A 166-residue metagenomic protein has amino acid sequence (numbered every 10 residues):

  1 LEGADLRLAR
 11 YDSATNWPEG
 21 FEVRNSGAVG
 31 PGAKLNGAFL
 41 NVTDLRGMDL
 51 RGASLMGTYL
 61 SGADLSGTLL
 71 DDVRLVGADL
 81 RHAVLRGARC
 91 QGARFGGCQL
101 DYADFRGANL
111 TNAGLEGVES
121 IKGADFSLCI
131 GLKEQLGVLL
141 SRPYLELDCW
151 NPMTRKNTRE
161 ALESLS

Functional and structural regions predicted by a protein language model:
L1-S166: Tandem repeat scaffolds
